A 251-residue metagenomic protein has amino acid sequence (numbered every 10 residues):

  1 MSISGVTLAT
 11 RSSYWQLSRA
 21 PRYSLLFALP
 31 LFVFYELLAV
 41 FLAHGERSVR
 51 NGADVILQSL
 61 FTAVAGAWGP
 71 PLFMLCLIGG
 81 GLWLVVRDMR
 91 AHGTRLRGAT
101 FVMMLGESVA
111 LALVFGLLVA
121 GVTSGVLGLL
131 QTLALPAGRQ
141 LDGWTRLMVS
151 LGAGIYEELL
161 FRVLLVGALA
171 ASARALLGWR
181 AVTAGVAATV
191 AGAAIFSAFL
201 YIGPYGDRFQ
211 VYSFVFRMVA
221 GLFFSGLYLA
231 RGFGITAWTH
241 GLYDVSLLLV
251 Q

Functional and structural regions predicted by a protein language model:
M1-L17: Short, Lys/Arg-rich, polar N-terminal cytosolic tail immediately upstream of the first transmembrane signal-anchor
S12-L29, L96-A110: Alpha-helical transmembrane segments and their helix-start/interface "positive-inside/aromatic belt" motifs in integral
P21-E36, A110-L111, A188-I195: Alpha-helical transmembrane segments
A28-R50, V119-S124: Alpha-helical transmembrane segments of multi-pass membrane proteins
L42-A65, F73-M104: Membrane-helix interface linkers and caps
T62-L77, M148-F161: Hydrophobic alpha-helical transmembrane segments
D88-G154, A170-W179: Juxtamembrane helix-loop-helix connectors linking adjacent transmembrane helices in multi-pass membrane enzymes
G143-Q251: Transmembrane helix-loop-helix hairpins at the membrane interface of multi-pass integral membrane proteins
